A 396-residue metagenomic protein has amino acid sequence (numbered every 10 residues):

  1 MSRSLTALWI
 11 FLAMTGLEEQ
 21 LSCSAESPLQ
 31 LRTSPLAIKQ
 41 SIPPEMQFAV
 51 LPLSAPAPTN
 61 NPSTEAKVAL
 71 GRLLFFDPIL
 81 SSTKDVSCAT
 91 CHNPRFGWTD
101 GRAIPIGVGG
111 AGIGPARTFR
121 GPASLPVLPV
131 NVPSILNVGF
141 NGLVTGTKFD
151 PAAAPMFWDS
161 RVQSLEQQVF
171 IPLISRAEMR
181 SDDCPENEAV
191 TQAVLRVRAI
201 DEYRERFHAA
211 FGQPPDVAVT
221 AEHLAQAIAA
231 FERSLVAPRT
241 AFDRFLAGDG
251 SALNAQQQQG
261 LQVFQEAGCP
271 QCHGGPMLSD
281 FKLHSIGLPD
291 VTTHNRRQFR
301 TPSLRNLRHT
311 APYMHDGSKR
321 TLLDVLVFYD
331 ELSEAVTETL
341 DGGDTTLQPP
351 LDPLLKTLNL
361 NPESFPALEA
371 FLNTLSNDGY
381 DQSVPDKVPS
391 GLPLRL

Functional and structural regions predicted by a protein language model:
M1-S4: Positively charged n-region of N-terminal signal peptides that target proteins for export
A7-Q20: Bacterial N-terminal signal peptides
E18-L396: Periplasmic c-type cytochrome electron-transfer domains
